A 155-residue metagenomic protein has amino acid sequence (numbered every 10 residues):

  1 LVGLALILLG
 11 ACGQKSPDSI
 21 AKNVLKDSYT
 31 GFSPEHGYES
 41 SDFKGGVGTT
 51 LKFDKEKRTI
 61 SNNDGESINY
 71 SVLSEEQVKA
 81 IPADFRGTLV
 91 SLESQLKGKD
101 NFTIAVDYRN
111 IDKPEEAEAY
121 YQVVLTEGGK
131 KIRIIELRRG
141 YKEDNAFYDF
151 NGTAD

Functional and structural regions predicted by a protein language model:
L1-G3: Sec-dependent signal peptide recognition, specifically the positively charged N-region followed immediately by
L8-A11: C-terminal motif of bacterial Sec signal peptides marking the signal peptidase cleavage site
G13-K15: Bacterial signal peptide processing site
S19-F43: Tryptophan-anchored aromatic micro-motifs
V24-S28, T50-T59, V123-R133, A154-D155: Short, solvent-exposed coil/turn segments at beta-strand boundaries
P34-Y38, T59-E127: Contiguous, well-ordered beta-strand patches that form the walls/edges of small beta-barrel/beta-sandwich domains
G45-V47, E115-Y121, I134, D144-Y148: Short, surface-exposed coil-to-beta transition loops
S67-V78, E127-D155: Edge beta-strand at a domain terminus
